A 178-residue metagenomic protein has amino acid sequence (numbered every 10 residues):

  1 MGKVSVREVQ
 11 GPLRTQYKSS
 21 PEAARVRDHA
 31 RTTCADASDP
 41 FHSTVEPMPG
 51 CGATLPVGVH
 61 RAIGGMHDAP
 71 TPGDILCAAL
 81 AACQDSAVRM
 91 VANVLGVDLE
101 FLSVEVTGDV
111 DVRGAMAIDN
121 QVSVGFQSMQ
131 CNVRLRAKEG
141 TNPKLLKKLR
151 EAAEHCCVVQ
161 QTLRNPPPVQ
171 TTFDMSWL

Functional and structural regions predicted by a protein language model:
M1-A78, M90-L178: Extended beta-strand/beta-hairpin segments
